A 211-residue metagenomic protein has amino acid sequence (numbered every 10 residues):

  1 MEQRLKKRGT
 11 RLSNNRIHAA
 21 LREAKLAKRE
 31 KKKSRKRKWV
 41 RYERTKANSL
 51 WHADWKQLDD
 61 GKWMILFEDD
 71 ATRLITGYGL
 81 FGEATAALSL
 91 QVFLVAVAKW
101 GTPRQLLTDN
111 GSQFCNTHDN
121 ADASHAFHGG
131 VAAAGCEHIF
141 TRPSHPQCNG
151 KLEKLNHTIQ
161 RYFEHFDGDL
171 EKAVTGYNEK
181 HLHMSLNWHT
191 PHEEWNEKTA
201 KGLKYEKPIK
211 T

Functional and structural regions predicted by a protein language model:
M1-L50, H125, T190-A200: Basic, flexible linker segments flanking DNA-binding modules in nucleic acid-interacting mobile-element proteins
E2, E68-D69: Residue-level detector of conserved, well-ordered beta-strand and adjacent loop positions that form binding/recognition
R11, T45-M64, D70-N178: RNase H-like DDE/DDD metal-dependent nuclease/strand-transfer catalytic core used by mobile genetic elements
I17, E137, K180-L182: Intrinsically disordered, low-complexity cationic segments
E30, R104, I139, H183-W188: Acidic/polar loop patches that form or flank catalytic/metal-binding clefts of enzymes that bind anionic ligands
E30-S34, K46, I75, L90 (+3 more regions): Juxtamembrane helix-loop transition sites at the ends of transmembrane segments in multi-pass membrane proteins
H157-T211: C-terminal domain-tail junction helix/linker
